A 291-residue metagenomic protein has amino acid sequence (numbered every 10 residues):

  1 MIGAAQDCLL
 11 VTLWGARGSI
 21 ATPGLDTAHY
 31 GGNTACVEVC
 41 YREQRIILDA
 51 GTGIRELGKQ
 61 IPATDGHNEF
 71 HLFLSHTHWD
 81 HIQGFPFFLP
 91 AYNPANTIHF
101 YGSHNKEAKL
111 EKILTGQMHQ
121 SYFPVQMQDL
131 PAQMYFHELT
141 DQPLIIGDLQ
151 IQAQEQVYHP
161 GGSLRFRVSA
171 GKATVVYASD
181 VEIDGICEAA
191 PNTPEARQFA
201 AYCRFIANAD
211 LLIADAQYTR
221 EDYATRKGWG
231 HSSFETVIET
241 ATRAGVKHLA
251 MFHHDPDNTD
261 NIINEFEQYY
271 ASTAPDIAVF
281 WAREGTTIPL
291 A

Functional and structural regions predicted by a protein language model:
M1-V176, E182-A189, I263-A291: Binuclear metal-dependent hydrolase catalytic cores
E182-F280: Cap/insert and terminal regions of metallo-dependent hydrolase folds
